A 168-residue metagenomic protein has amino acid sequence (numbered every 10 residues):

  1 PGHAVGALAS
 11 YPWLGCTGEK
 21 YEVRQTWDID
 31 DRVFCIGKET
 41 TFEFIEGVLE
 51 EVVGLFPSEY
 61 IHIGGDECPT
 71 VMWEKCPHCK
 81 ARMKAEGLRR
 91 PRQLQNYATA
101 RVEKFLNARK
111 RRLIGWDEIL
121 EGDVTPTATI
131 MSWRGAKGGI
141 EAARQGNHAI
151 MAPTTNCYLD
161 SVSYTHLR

Functional and structural regions predicted by a protein language model:
P1-E103: Aromatic-lined carbohydrate-binding surfaces of glycoside hydrolases
P1-G2, T99-L120: Aromatic-lined carbohydrate-recognition surfaces of secreted/lumenal glycan-active proteins
G2-L8, H62, C68-W73, L120-T125 (+2 more regions): Flexible loop/turn segments at secondary-structure boundaries
P57-Y60, R109-R112, G146-N147: Loop/turn elements at helix/coil->beta-strand transitions in domains of secreted/extracellular proteins
I63, L106, I130: Conserved, mostly hydrophobic/aromatic
P126-T129, Q145-A149: Glycine-enriched alpha-helix->loop->beta-strand junction motifs that scaffold or abut catalytic
N147-I150, L159-V162: Polar, glycine-rich mid-to-C-terminal structural blocks that act as macromolecule-binding/assembly scaffolds
T165-H166: Conserved small/polar residues in nucleotide/adenosyl-binding loops
